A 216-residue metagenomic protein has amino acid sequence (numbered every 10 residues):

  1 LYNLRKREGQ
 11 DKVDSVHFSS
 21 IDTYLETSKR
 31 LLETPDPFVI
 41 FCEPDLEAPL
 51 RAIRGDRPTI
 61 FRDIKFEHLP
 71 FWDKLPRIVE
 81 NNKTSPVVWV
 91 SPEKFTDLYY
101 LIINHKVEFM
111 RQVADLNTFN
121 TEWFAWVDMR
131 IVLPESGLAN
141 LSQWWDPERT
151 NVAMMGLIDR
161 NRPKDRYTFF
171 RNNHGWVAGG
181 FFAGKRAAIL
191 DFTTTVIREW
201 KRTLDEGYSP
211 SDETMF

Functional and structural regions predicted by a protein language model:
L1, F38-V39: Hydrophobic targeting segments
L1-T23: N-proximal low-complexity "stem/linker" segments adjacent to membrane-targeting elements
I21-P37, A52-R57: Short, acidic, metal-binding catalytic loop of nucleotide-sugar glycosyltransferases
P44-R51, P163: Short, charged/polar "capping" segments at the starts of alpha-helices and the immediately preceding loops
G55-N120: Active-site-proximal specificity loops/subdomain of glycosyltransferases
L98, I102-M155: GT-A fold catalytic core of metal-dependent nucleotide-sugar glycosyltransferases, centered on the diacidic
I131-G137, H174-F216: Catalytic core and acceptor-binding pocket of nucleotide-sugar-dependent glycosyltransferases
V152-Y167: Short beta-strand-to-loop element that shapes/binds the nucleotide-sugar donor at the catalytic cleft/hinge
